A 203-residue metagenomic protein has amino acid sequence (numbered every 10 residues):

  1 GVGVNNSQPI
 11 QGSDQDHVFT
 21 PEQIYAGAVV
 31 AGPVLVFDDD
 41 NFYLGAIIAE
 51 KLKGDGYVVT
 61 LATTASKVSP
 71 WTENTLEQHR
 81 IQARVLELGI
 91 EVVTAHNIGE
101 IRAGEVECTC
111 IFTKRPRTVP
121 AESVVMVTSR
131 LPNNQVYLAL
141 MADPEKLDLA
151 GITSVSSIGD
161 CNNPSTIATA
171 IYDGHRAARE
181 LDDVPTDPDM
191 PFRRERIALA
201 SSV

Functional and structural regions predicted by a protein language model:
G1-E73, F112-S123, V127-V203: Rossmann-like dinucleotide/flavin-binding elements
G3-S7, T94-E105: A conserved short coil-to-beta-strand element within the FAD-binding core of flavoproteins
A65, W71-G99: N-terminal Rossmann-like dinucleotide/flavin-binding domain of flavoprotein oxidoreductases that bind FAD/FMN
I98-G99, I111-T113: Short polar/acidic secondary-structure junctions
V106-C110: SH3/SH3-like beta-barrel fold
